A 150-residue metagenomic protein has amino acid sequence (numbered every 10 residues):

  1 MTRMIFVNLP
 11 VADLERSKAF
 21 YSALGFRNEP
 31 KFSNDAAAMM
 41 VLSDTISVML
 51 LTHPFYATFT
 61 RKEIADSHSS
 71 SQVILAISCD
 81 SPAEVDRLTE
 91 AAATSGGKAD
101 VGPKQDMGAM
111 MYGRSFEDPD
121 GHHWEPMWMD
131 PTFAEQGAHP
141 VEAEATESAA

Functional and structural regions predicted by a protein language model:
M1-K18, Q72-I77, M129-A150: N-terminal beta-strand motif that seeds the catalytic metal site of vicinal oxygen chelate
M4-A12, M40-V41, K62-A91, Y112-E117: Vicinal oxygen chelate
N8-A57: Core segments of cupin and vicinal oxygen chelate
K18, D86, W124: Alpha-helical elements of the RecA-like P-loop NTPase motor core of helicases
L24, D66-H68, P126-M127, P131: Membrane-topology and secretion signals of cell-surface/extracellular proteins
I46-V48, V73, P119, W124: Change "...and in nucleic-acid phosphodiester-cleaving endonucleases..." to "...and in nucleic-acid processing enzymes
Y56-E63, G102, A134-E135: A short, acidic/glycine-rich surface segment
T89-A150: Vicinal oxygen chelate
